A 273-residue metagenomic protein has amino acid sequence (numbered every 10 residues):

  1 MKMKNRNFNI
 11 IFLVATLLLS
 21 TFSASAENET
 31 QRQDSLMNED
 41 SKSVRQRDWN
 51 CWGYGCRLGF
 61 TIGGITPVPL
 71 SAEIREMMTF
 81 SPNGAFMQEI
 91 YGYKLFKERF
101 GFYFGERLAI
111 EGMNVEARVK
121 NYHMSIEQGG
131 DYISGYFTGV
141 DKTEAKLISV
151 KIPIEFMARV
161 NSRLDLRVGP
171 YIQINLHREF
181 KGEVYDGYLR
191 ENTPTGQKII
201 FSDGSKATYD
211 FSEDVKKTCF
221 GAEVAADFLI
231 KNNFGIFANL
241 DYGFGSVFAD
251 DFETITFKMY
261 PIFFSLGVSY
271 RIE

Functional and structural regions predicted by a protein language model:
F12-S20: Bacterial N-terminal signal peptides
A26-Y93, Q173, G243, R271-E273: Short glycine/proline- and aromatic-enriched beta-strand/turn motifs that initiate or cap beta-hairpins
R45-Q46, E89-Y93, E155-M157, A225-L229 (+2 more regions): Transmembrane beta-barrel domains of outer membrane proteins
W52-Y54, G84-I90, I148-I154, F220-V224 (+1 more regions): Hydrophobic, lipid-facing positions within transmembrane beta-strands of outer-membrane proteins
Y54-L58, F104-E106, I154, V168 (+3 more regions): Membrane-embedded beta-strand positions of outer-membrane beta-barrel proteins
G64-N83, E111-I148, N175-C219, E223 (+1 more regions): Extracellular/periplasm-exposed beta-strand and loop segments of Gram-negative cell-envelope proteins, dominated by
R99-F102, R163-L166, N232-A238: Repeated loop/turn-to-beta-strand initiation elements of outer-membrane beta-barrel proteins
F228-N232, Y260-E273: Outer-membrane beta-barrel "beta-signal"
